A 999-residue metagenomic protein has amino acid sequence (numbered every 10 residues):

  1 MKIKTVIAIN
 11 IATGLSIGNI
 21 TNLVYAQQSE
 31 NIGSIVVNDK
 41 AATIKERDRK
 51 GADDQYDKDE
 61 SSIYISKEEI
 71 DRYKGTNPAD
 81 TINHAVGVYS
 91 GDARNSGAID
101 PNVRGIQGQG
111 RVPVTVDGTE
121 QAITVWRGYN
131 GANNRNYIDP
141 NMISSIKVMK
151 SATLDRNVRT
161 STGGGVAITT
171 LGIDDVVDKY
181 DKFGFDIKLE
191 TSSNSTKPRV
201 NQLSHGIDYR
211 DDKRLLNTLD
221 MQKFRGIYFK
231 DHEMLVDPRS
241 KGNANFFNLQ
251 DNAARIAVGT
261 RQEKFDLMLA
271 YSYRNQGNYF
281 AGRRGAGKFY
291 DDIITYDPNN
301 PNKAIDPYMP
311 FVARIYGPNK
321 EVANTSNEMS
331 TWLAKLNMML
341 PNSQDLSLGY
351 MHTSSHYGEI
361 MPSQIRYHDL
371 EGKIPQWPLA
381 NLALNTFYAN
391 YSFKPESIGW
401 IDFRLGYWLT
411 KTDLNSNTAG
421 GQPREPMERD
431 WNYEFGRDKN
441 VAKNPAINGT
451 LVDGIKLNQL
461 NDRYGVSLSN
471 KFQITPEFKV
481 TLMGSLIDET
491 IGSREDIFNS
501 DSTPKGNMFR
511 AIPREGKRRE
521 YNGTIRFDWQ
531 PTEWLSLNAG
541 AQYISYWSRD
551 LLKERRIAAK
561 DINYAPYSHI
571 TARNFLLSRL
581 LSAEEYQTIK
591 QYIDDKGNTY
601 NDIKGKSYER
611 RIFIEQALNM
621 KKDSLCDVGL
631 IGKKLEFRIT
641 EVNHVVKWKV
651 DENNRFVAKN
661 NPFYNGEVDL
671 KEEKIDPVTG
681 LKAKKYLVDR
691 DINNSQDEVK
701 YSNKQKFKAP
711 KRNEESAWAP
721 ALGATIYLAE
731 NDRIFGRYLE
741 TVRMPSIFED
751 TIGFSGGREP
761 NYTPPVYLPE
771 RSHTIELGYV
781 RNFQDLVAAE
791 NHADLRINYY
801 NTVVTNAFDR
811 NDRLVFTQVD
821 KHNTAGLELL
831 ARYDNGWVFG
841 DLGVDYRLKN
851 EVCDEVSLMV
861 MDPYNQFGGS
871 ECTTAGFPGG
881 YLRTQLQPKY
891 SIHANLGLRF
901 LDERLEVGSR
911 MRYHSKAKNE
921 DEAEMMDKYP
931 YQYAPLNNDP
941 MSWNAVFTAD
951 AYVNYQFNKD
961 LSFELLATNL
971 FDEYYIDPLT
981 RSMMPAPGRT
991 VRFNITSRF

Functional and structural regions predicted by a protein language model:
Q27, V112, T124, V742 (+5 more regions): C-terminal beta-signal and adjacent terminal beta-strands/loops of Gram-negative outer-membrane beta-barrel proteins
I35-Y73: N-terminal periplasmic "start-of-domain" segments of outer-membrane beta-barrel proteins
A79-E120, K150-S151: Extracytoplasmic beta-strand/coil segments of soluble accessory domains associated with Gram-negative outer-membrane
N136-K188, R998: A beta-strand signature from Gram-negative outer-membrane beta-barrel systems, especially the internal plug domain
S204-G206, R210-Y357, I474-F478, L482: Transmembrane beta-barrel wall of Gram-negative outer-membrane proteins
M339-T353, L382-K700, K704-K706, Y727 (+2 more regions): Face-selective signature of the C-terminal outer-membrane beta-barrel domain
D402-T418, L625, R733-R737, E749 (+2 more regions): Membrane-embedded beta-barrel scaffold of Gram-negative outer-membrane proteins
E533-W534, D785-R810, T817-E924: Gram-negative outer-membrane beta-barrel transporters
